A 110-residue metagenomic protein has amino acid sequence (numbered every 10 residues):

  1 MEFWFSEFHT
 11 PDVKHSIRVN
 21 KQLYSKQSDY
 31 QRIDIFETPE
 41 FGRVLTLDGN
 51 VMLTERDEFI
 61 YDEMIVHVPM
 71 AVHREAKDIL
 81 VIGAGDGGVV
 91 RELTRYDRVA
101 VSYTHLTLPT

Functional and structural regions predicted by a protein language model:
M1-P39: N-terminal auxiliary segments of SAM/dcSAM-dependent transferases
G42-D48: Short, aliphatic-rich beta-strand segments
D48-E58: Class I SAM-dependent methyltransferase Rossmann-like catalytic core, especially the SAM/SAH-binding loop
I60-E75: Conserved alpha-helix/loop element of class I SAM-dependent methyltransferases that forms part of the SAM/SAH-binding
A76-G83: Conserved class I S-adenosyl-L-methionine
G88-Y96: Conserved SAM-binding loop of SAM-dependent methyltransferases across substrates and taxa, primarily the Class I
A100-S102: Short beta-strand element of Class I
T104-T110: Conserved small/polar residues in nucleotide/adenosyl-binding loops
